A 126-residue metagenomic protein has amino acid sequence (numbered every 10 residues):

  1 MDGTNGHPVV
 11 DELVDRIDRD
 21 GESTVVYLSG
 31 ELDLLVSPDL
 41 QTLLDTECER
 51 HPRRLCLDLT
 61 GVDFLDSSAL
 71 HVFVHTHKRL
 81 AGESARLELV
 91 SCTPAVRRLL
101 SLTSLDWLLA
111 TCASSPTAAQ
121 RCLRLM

Functional and structural regions predicted by a protein language model:
M1-D63, H75-M126: STAS-like cytosolic regulatory interaction modules
D66: Conserved G/P- and acidic residue-centered "switch" motifs that form tight phosphate/ATP-binding loops in soluble
